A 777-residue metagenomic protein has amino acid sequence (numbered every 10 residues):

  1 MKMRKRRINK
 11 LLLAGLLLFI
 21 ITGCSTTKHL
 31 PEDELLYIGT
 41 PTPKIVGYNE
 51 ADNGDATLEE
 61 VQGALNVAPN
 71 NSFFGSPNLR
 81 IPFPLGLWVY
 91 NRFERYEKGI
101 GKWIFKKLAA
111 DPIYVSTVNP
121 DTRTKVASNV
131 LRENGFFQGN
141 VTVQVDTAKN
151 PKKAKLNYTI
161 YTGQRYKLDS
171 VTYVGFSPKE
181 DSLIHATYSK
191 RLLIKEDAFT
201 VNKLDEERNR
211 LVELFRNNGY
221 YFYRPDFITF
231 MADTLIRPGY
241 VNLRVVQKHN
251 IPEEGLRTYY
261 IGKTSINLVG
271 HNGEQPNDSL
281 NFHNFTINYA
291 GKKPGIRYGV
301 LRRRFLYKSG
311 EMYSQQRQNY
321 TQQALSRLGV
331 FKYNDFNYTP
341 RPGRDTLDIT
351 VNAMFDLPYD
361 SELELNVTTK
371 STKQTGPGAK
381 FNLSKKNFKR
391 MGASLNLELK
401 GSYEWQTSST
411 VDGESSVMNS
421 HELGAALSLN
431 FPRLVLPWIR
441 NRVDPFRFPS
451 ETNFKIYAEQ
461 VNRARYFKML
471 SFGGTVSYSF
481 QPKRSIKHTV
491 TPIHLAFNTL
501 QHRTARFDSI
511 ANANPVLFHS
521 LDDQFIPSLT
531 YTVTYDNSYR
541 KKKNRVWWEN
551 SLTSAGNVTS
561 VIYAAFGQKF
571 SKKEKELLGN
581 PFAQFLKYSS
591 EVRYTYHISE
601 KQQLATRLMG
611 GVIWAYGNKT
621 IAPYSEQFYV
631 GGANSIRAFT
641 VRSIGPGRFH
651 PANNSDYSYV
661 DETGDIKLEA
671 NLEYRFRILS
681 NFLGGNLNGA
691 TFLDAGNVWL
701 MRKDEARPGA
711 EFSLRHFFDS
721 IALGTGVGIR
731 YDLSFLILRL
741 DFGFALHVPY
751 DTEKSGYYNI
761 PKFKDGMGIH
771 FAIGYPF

Functional and structural regions predicted by a protein language model:
M3-L12: Bacterial N-terminal signal peptides that target proteins for export
I20-G23: C-terminal motif of bacterial Sec signal peptides marking the signal peptidase cleavage site
S25-R327, F336, T346, D444: Interaction-mediating elements
K28, G47, I160-Q164, G175 (+14 more regions): Flexible glycine-/small-residue-rich
F136, Y220, P238, P358 (+8 more regions): Strand-connecting loop/turn motifs
L183, P294, S314-W547, R637-A638 (+4 more regions): Gram-negative/organellar outer-membrane beta-barrel architecture
H283, G291, T368-T372, T489-N686 (+2 more regions): C-terminal outer-membrane beta-barrel translocator/porin domains of Gram-negative envelope proteins and their
L363, L395-L399, F454-I456, W548-L552 (+5 more regions): Membrane-embedded beta-strand positions of outer-membrane beta-barrel proteins
